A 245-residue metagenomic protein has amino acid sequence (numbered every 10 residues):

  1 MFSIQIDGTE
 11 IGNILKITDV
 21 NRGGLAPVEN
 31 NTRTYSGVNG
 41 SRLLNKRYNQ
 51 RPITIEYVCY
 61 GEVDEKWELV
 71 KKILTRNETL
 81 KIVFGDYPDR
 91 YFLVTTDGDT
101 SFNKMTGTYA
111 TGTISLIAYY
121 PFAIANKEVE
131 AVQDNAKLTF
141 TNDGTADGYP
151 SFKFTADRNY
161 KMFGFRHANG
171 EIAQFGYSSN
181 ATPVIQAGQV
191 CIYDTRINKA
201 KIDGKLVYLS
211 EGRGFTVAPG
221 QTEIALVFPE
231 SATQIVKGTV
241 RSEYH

Functional and structural regions predicted by a protein language model:
M1-P52, P88-F102: Solvent-exposed edge beta-strands and adjacent loop segments that serve as assembly or binding interfaces
F2-I6, I117-Y119, T216: Mixed-charge, glycine-accented linear interaction segment located at domain edges/termini
Q5, V58-D99: Short, acidic/charged, Gly/Pro-enriched secondary-structure junctions
R33-G61, T108-F122, T222: Oligomerization/assembly interface segments of phage tail-like spikes and tubes
R47-N49, L74-R76, T106-A110, G144-A146 (+2 more regions): Solvent-exposed loop and beta-edge segments used for protein-protein assembly and interaction
K66-L74, T108, G112, V129-A131: "Short basic amphipathic alpha-helical interaction patches in structured regions
K81-A125: Short beta-strand and beta-hairpin "edge-sheet" elements
A125-H245: Intrinsically disordered, low-complexity segments enriched in serine, threonine, and glycine
